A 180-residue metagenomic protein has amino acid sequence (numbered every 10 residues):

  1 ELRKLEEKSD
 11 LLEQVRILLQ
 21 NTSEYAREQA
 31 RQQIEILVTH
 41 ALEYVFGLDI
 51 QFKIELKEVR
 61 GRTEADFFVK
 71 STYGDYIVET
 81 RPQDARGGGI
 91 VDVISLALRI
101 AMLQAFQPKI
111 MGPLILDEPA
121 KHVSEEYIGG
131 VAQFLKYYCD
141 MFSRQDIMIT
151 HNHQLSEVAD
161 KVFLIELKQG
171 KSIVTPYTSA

Functional and structural regions predicted by a protein language model:
E1-L56: Charged, surface-exposed helical/loop "interaction arms" that form contiguous linear patches used for dimerization
I54-L56, V69-Y73, L98: Flexible glycine-/small-residue-rich
R60-A65: A short, glycine/Asx- and small/polar-enriched loop/turn that sits immediately N-terminal to a beta-strand
S71, G88-P113: GG-anchored amphipathic helix commonly corresponding to the ABC/SMC/Rad50 NBD signature/C-loop
E79-A85: Short pre-catalytic strand/loop immediately N-terminal to key active-site residues, enriched for Gly-Thr
I110-M111, H122-Q133: Conserved D-loop/post-Walker B switch-helix segment of ABC ATPase nucleotide-binding domains
D117-P119: Walker B catalytic acidic pair
G129-A180: C-terminal lobe/lid and adjacent interdomain/linker elements of RecA-like ASCE P-loop ATPase modules
